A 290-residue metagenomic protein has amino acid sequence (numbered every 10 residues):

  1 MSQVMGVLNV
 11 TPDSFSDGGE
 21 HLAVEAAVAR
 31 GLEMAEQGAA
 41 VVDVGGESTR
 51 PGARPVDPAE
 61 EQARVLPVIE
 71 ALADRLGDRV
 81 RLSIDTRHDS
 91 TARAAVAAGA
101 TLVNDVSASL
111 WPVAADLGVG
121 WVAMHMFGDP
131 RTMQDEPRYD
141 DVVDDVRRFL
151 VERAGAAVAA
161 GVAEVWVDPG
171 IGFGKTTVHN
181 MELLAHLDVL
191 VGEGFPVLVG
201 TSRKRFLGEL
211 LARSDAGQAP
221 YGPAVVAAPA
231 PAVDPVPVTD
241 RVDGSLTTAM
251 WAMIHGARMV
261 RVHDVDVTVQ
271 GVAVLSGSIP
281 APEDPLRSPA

Functional and structural regions predicted by a protein language model:
M1-S2, V7, D13, R153: Proteins enriched for Cys/Gly/acidic motifs involved in redox and nucleic-acid/cofactor modification
S2-G6, L32-G46: N-terminal glycine-rich anion-binding loops that anchor highly charged ligand groups
Q3-M5, E164, P196: Structural motif
P12-E33, T49-R75, R81-L82, R87-D89 (+3 more regions): Active-site-adjacent loop and "lid" segments of alpha/beta metabolic enzymes
G170: Conserved Motif II region of HX4D acyltransferases
